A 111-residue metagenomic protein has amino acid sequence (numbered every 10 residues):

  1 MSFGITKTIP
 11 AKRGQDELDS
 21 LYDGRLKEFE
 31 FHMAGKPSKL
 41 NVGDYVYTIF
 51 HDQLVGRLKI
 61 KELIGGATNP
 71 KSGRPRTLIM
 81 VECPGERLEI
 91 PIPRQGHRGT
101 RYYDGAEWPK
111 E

Functional and structural regions predicted by a protein language model:
M1-V42, P75-L78, G85-E111: Compositionally biased, charged N-terminal/linker segments
V55-G66: Short beta-strand-centered aromatic/proline hotspots
K59, M80-E82: Short, well-ordered beta-strand micro-motif
G65-M80: Short, solvent-exposed secondary-structure boundary/capping segments
